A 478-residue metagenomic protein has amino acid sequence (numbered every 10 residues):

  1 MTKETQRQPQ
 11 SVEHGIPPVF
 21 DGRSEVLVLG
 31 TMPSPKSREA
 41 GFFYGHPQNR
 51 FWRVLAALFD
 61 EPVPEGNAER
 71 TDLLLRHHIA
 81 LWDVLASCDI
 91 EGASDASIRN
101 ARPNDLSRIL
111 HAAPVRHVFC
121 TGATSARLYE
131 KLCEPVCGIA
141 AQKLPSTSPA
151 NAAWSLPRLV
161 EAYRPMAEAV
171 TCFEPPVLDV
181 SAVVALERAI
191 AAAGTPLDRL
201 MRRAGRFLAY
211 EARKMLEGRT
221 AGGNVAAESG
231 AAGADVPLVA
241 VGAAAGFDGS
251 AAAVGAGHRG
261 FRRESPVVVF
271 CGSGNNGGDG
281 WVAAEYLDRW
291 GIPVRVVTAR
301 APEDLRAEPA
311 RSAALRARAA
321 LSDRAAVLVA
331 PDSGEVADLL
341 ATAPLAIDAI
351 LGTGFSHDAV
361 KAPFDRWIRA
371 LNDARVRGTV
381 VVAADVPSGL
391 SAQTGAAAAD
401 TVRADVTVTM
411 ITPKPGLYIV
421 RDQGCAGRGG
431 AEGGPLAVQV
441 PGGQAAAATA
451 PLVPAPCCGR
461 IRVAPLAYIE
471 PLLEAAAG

Functional and structural regions predicted by a protein language model:
T2-G22, P47, G92-S107, E130-C172: C-terminal capping/extension of enzyme domains
D21, L74-L75, A112, L340-P344 (+1 more regions): A short, aliphatic-rich alpha-helical micro-motif
D21-T31: Short, hydrophobic/glycine-enriched beta-strand segments
S24, P114-R116, C137-I139, A374-V381 (+1 more regions): A short helix->loop->beta-strand "cap" motif at the edges of active sites that frequently abuts
G30, P176-L178, V241, F247 (+1 more regions): Glycine-rich phosphate/dinucleotide-binding loop and adjoining beta-alpha-beta core of small-molecule
K36-S97: Short, surface-exposed acidic-centric catalytic microdomains
R76-A126: Internal catalytic-core helix/loop-beta-alpha segment that presents or stabilizes conserved functional determinants
C172-T220, H258-R262, A467-G478: Positively charged, low-complexity intrinsically disordered leader regions
